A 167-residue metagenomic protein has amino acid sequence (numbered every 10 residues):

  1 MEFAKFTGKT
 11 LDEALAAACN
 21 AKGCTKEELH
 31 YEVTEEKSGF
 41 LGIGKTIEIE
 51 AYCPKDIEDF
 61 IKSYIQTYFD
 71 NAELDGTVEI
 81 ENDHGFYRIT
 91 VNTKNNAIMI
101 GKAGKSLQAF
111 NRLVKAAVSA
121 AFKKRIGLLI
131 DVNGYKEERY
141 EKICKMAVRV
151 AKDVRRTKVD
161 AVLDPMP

Functional and structural regions predicted by a protein language model:
M1-P167: RNA-contacting regions in translation and RNA-metabolism proteins, encompassing KH/S1 modules where present
